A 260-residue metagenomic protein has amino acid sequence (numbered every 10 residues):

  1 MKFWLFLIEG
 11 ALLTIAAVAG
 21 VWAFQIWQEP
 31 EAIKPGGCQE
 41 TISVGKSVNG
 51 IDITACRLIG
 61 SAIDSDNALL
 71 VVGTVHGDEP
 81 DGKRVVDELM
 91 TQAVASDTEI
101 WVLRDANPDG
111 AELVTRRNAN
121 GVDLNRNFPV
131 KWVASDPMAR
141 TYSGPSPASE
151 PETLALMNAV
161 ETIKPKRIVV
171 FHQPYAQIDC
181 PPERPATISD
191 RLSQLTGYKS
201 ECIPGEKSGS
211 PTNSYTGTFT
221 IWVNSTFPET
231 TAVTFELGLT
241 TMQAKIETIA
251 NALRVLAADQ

Functional and structural regions predicted by a protein language model:
M1-T14: N-terminal Sec-pathway targeting helices
T14-F24: Hydrophobic alpha-helical membrane-insertion segments, chiefly the h-region of N-terminal signal peptides
Q25-Q39: Ser/Thr/Pro/Gly-rich low-complexity linker/stalk segments immediately outside membranes or between
T41, A55, V102, I168 (+2 more regions): Conserved beta-strand scaffold positions in the cores of enzyme catalytic domains, especially in NTP/NDP-utilizing
T41-C56, Y215, F219-T220: N-terminal entry segment of metal-dependent catalytic domains or homologous docking segments
V48, S65-L70, E79-M90, V94-G205 (+1 more regions): Active-site/substrate-binding loop(s) of hydrolase catalytic cores
T54-S65: Short beta-strand-to-loop junctions in surface cap/lid or active-site-entrance loops
C180, P211-Q260: Active-site-adjacent mobile loop/cap segments within catalytic or ligand-binding domains
